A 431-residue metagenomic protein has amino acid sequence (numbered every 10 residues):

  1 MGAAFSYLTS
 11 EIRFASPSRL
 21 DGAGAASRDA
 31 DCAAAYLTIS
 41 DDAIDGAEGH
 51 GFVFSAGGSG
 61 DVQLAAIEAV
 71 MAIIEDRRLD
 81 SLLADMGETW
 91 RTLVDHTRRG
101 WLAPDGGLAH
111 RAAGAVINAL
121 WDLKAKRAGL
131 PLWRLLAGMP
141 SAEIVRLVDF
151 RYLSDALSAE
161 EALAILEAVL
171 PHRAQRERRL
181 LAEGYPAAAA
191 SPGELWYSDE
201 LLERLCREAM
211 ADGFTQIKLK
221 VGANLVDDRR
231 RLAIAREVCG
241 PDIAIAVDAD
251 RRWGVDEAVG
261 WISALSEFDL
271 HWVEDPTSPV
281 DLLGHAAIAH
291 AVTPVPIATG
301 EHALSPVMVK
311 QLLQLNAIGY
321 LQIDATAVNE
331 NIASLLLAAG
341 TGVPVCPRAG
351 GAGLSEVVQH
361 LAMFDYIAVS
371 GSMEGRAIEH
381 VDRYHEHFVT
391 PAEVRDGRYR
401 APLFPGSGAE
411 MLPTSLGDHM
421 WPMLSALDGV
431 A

Functional and structural regions predicted by a protein language model:
G2-I245, D250-R252, D256-V259, S263-S266 (+1 more regions): N-terminal capping/lid subdomain adjacent to the active-site entrance of alpha/beta enzymes
R13, A56, A327, G350-L354 (+1 more regions): Glycine-rich beta-alpha junction loops
H50, T341-P344, Y384: Ligand-binding pocket scaffold of soluble enzyme catalytic domains
D76, L130, V295, V343 (+1 more regions): Short glycine/serine/threonine/alanine-rich loop segments
L82-L83, L132-L135, K220, W272-P276 (+2 more regions): Flexible, glycine/charged-enriched surface loops at secondary-structure junctions
V116, L120-K124, S334, V357-A362: Buried hydrophobic packing segments
R173-R178, E356-R395, F404-G406: Active-site pocket-lining/capping segments in soluble small-molecule metabolic enzymes
K218-E356: Catalytic core of soluble alpha/beta enzymes
